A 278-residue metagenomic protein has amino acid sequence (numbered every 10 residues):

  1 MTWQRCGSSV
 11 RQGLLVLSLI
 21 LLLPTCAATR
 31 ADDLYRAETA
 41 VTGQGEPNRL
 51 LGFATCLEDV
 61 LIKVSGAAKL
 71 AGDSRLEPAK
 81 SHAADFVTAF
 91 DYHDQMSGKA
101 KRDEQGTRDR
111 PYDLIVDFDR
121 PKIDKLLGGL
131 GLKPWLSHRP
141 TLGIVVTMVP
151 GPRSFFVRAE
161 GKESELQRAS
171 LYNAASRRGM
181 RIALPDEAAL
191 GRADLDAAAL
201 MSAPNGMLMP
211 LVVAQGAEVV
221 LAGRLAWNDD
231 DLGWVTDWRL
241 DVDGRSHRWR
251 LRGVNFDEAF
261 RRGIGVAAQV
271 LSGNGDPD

Functional and structural regions predicted by a protein language model:
M1-V10: N-terminal secretory signal peptides that target proteins for export/translocation
G13-P24: Bacterial N-terminal signal peptides
D33-E38, I115, R120-K122, L211-V266: Amphipathic beta-strand/beta-sheet edge segments enriched in Tyr/Trp
Y35-K99: N-terminal Sec/ER secretory leader and immediately downstream segment of secreted/extracellular precursors
L51-G66, F118, K122-I123, L127-S137 (+2 more regions): C-terminal/domain-edge helix-coil "capping" segments
A54-A79, P140-P152, V157-S202: N-terminal segment of the mature soluble domain
D73-I144, G161: Signal peptide-directed extracytoplasmic domains
A84-G98, G143-V146, L184, L200-D231: A short, hydrophobic beta-strand-centered structural micro-motif
